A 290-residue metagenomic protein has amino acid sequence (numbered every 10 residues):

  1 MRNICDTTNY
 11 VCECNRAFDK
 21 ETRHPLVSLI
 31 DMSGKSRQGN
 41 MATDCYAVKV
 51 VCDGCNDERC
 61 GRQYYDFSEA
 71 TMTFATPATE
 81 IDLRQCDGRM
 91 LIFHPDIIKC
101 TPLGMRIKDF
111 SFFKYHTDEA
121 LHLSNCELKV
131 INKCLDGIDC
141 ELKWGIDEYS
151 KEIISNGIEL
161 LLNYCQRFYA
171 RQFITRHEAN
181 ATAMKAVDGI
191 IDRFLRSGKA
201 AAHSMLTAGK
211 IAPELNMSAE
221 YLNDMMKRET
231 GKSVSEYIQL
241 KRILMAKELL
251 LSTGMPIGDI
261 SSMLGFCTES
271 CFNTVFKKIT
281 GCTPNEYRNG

Functional and structural regions predicted by a protein language model:
M1-Y65: Generic protein-terminus/edge-of-domain signal
R62-F74: Short acidic-glycine-tyrosine-enriched beta hairpin
R84-W144: A hydrophobic/aromatic-rich effector-binding and dimerization subdomain of bacterial HTH-type transcriptional regulators
K129-G189: An amphipathic alpha-helical interaction segment
H177-L215, E236-M255: A short, Lys/Arg-enriched amphipathic alpha-helix from helix-turn-helix/homeodomain DNA-binding modules
K210-M217, L222, M226, I260-C267 (+2 more regions): Append "Primarily bacterial transcriptional regulators
R228-T268, N289-G290: Terminal helix-turn-helix DNA-binding modules in bacterial transcription factors
S270-G290: …primarily DNA-binding HTH/wHTH and HhH modules…
